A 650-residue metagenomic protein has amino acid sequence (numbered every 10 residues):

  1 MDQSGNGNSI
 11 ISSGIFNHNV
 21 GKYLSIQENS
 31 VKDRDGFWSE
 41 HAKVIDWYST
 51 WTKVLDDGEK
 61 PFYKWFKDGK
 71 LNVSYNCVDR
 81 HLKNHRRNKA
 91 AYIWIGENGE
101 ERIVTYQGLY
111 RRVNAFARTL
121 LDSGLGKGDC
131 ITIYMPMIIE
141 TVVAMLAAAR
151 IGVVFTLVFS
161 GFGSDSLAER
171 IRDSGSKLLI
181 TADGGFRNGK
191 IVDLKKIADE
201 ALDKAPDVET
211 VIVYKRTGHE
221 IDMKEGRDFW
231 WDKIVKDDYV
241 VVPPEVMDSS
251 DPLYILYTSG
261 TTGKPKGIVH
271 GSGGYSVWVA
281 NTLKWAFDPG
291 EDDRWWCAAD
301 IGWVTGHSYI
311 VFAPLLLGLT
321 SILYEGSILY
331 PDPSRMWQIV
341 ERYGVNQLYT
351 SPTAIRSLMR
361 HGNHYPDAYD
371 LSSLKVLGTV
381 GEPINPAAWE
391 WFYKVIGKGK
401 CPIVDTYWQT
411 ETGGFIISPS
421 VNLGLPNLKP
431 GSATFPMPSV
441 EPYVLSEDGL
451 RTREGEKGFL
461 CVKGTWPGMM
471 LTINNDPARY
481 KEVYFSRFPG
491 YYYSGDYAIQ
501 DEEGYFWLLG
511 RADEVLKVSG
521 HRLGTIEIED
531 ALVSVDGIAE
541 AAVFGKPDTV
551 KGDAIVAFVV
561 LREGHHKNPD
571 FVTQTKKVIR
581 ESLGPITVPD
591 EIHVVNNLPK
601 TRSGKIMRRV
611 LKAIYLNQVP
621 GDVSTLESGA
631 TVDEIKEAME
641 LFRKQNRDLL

Functional and structural regions predicted by a protein language model:
S74-Y75, Y92-L146, G163-A168, M223-K233 (+1 more regions): Conserved AMP-binding/adenylate-forming core of the ANL superfamily
N88-A90, V211-V213, K224-Y257, K264 (+2 more regions): Conserved pre-ATP/AMP-binding loop-to-beta segment of ANL
R150-K233, S351: Structural core segment of the AMP-binding/adenylate-forming
V158-G184, A198, E341, L348 (+8 more regions): AMP-binding/adenylate-forming catalytic core of the ANL superfamily
V213-K215, V550-D553, E581-I606, Q618-L649: AMP-binding/adenylate-forming catalytic domain of the ANL superfamily
S276-R294, V304-Q347, R360-H364: Conserved AMP-binding/adenylation subdomain of ANL enzymes
L319, V345-T350, M359-L428, E441 (+1 more regions): Gly/Ser/Thr-rich phosphate-binding loop
F435-S439, L450-Y484, L523-T525, V619-P620: Conserved ATP/PPi-binding loop(s) of AMP-dependent carboxylate-activating enzymes
